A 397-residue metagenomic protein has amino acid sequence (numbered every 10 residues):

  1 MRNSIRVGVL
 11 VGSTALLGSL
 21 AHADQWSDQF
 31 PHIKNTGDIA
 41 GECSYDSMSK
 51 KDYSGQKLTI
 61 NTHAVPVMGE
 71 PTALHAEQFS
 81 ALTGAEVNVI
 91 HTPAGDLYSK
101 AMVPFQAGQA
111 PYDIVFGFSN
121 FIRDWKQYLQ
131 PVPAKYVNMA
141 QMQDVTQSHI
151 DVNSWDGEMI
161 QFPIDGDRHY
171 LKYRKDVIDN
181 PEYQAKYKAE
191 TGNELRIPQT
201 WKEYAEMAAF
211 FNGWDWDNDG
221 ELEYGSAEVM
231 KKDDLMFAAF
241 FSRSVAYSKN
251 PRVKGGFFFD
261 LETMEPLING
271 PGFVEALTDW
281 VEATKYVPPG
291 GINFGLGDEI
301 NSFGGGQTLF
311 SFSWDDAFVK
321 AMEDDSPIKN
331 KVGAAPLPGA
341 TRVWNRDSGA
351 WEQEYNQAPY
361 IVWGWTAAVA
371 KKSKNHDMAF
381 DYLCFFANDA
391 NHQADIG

Functional and structural regions predicted by a protein language model:
M1-H22: Gram-negative bacterial Sec-dependent N-terminal signal peptides
Q25-D52, F118-K172, G333-L337, V343-E354: Hinge/lid segment of periplasmic solute-binding proteins
W26, L74-S148, V152-F162, P181-E182 (+3 more regions): Extracytoplasmic "Venus flytrap"/periplasmic binding protein-like
E42-S49, P66-E86, K172, D176: Short, polar/charged alpha-helical segment
H91-K100, Q199-E203, G291-G305: Short helix-initiation/N-cap motifs at beta->coil->alpha
N120-Q130, V137, S148-N193, A205 (+2 more regions): Periplasmic solute-binding protein
G157, K285, D325-G397: Extracytoplasmic/periplasmic substrate-recognition and gating elements
E203-A209, A239, R243-N293, P336-R342: Glycine-centered hinge/linker elements that transmit conformational signals in sensory and ligand-binding systems
